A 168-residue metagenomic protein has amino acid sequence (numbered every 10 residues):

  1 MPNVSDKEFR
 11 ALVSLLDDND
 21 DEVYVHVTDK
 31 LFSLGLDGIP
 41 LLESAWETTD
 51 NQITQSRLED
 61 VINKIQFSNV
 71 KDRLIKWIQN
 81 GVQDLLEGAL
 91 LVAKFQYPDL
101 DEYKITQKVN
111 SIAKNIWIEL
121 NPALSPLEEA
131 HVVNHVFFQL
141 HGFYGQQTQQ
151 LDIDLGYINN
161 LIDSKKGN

Functional and structural regions predicted by a protein language model:
M1-G167: A structural boundary/capping signal
